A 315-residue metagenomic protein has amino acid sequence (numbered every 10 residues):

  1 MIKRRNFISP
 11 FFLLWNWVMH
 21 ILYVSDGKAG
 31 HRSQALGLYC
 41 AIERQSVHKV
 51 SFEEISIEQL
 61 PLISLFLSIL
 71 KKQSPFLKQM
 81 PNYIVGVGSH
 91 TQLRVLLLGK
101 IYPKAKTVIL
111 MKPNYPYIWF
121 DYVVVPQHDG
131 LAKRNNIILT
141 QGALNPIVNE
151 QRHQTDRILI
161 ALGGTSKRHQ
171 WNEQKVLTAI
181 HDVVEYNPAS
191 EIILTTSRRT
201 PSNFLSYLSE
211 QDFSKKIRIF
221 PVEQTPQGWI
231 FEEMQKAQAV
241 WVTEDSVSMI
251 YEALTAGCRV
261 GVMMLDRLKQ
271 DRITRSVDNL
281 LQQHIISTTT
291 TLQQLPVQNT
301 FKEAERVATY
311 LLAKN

Functional and structural regions predicted by a protein language model:
M1-N16: Positively charged N-terminal leader segments that act as targeting/secretion signals
V18-L22: Extreme N-terminal starter segment of soluble prokaryotic enzymes
Y23-G142: Active-site and donor-binding regions of nucleotide-sugar-utilizing enzymes
V24, A143-N203, P221-E223: Active-site donor-nucleotide binding/catalytic segment of nucleotide-sugar enzymes
Y117-E173, T289-F301: A nucleotide-sugar donor-handling region in carbohydrate enzymes
S209-S248: Donor nucleotide-activated moiety binding/catalytic core segment of transferases that use nucleotide-activated donors
G257-G261: Structural loop-to-beta junction motif characteristic of Rossmann-like glycosyltransferase folds
V277-N315: Leloir-type glycosyltransferase catalytic cores
